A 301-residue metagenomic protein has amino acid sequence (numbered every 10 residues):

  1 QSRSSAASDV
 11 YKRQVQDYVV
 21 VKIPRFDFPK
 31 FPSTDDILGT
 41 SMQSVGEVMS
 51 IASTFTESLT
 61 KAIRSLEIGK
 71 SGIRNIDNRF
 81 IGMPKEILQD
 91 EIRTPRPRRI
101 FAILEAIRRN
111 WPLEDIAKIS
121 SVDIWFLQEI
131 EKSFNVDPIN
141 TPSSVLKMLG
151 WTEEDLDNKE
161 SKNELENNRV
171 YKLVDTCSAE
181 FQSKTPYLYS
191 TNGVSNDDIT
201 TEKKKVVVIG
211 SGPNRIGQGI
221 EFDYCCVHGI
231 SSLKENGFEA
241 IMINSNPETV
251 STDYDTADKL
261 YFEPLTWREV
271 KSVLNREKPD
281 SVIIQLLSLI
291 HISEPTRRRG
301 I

Functional and structural regions predicted by a protein language model:
Q1-A7, Y11, I290-I301: Single conserved hydrophobic/aromatic residue that forms the stacking wall/gate of nucleotide- or nucleobase-binding
S5-P138, L146-L149, E153, N163-K172 (+7 more regions): ATP-dependent carboxylate activation and anion-phosphoryl transfer catalytic cores that bind Mg-ATP to form
K118-V122, K159-E160, E294-R297: A short, basic/aromatic helix-end/turn motif that makes direct DNA contacts
P186-D197, E202: Flexible, glycine/threonine-enriched loop-and-boundary segments that flank and lead into catalytic domains of large
I216-G219: A generic structural signal for short coil/turn motifs at secondary-structure boundaries
I283: N-terminal Rossmann-like NAD(P) cofactor-binding module of classical short-chain dehydrogenase/reductase
